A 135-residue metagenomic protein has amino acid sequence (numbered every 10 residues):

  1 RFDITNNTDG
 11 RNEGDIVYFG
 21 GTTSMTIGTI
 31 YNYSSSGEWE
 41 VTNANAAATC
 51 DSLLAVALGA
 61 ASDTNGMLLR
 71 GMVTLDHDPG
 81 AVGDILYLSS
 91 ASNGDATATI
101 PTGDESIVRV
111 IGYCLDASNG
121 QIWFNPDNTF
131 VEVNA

Functional and structural regions predicted by a protein language model:
R1-A135: Glycine-anchored, exposed beta-strand/edge motif detector
